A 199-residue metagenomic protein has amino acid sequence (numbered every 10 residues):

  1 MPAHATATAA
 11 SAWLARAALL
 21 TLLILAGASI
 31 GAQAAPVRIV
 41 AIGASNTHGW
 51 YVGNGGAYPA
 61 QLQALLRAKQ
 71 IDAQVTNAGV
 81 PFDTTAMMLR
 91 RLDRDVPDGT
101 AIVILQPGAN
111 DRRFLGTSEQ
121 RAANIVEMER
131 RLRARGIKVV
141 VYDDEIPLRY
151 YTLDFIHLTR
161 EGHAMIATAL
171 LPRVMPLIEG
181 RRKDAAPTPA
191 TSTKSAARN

Functional and structural regions predicted by a protein language model:
P2-L19: Bacterial N-terminal signal peptides that target proteins for export
A5, L19, A60-Q74, V80 (+1 more regions): Alpha-helical cap/lid subdomain in secreted, periplasmic, or secretory-pathway luminal O-acyl-processing enzymes
A17-A28: Bacterial N-terminal signal peptides
G31-A34: Boundary at the C-terminal end of the N-terminal hydrophobic targeting segment
V37-V52, P81, R112: Catalytic nucleophile-elbow at a beta strand-turn-alpha helix junction centered on a G-D-S/GDSL motif, marking
G56: N-terminal carbohydrate-binding/catalytic regions of secreted carbohydrate-active enzymes
